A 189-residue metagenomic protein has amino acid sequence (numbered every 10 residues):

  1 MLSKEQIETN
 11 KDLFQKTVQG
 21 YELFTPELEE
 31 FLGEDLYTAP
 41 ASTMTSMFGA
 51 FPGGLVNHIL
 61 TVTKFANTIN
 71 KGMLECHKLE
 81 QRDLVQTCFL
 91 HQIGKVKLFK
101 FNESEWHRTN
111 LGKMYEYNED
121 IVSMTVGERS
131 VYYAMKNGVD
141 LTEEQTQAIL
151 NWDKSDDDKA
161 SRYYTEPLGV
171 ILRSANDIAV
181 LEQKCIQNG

Functional and structural regions predicted by a protein language model:
M1, N188-G189: C-terminal end-of-chain micro-motif
M1-A41: Non-catalytic interface/linker regions that flank or bridge core catalytic/transmembrane domains
M44-G53, N57, K64-F65, K71-N188: Divalent metal-dependent catalytic cores for phosphoryl transfer on phosphate-bearing substrates
